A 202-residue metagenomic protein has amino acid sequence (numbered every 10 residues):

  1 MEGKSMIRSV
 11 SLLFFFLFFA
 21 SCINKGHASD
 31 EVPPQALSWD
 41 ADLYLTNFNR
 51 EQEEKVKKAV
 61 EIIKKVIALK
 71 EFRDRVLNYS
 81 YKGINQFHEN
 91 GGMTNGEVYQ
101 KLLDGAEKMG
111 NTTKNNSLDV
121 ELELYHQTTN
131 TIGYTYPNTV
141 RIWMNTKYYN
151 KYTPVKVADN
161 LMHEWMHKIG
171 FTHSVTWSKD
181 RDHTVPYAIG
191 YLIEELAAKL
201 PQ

Functional and structural regions predicted by a protein language model:
M1-G3, I23-N24: Generic cytosolic/nucleocytoplasmic N-terminal low-complexity/intrinsically disordered segments
E2-S11: Bacterial N-terminal signal peptides that target proteins for export
S11-A20: Bacterial N-terminal signal peptides
C22-V157, K168-Q202: Predominantly extracellular/secreted Zn2+-dependent metalloproteases
E164: Walker B catalytic acidic pair
